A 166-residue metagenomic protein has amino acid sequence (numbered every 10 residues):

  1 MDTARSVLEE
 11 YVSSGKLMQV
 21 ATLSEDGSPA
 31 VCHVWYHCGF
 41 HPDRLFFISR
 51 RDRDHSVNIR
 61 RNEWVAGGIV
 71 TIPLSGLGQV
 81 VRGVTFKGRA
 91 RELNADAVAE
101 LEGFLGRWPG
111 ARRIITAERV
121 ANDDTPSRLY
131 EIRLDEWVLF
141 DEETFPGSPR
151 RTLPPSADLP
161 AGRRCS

Functional and structural regions predicted by a protein language model:
M1-Q19, A117-E118: Short, basic/aromatic recognition patches
D2, Q79-S166: Charged, gly/pro-rich active-site loop segments
Y11-V12, N58-I59, F104: A generic structural signal for nonpolar/aromatic side chains embedded in well-ordered alpha-helices
G15, H33, D43, N62 (+2 more regions): Short, surface-exposed beta-edge/turn micro-motifs
G15-R51, G67-V70, L77-R82: Short beta-strand segments
A30, F47, S56, S127-Y130 (+1 more regions): Tryptophan-centric aromatic hotspots in well-structured domains and transmembrane helices
S49-R53, A66-P73, G106-R119: Short acidic (Asp/Glu) patches
H55-R91: Helix-adjacent hinge/juxtasegments
